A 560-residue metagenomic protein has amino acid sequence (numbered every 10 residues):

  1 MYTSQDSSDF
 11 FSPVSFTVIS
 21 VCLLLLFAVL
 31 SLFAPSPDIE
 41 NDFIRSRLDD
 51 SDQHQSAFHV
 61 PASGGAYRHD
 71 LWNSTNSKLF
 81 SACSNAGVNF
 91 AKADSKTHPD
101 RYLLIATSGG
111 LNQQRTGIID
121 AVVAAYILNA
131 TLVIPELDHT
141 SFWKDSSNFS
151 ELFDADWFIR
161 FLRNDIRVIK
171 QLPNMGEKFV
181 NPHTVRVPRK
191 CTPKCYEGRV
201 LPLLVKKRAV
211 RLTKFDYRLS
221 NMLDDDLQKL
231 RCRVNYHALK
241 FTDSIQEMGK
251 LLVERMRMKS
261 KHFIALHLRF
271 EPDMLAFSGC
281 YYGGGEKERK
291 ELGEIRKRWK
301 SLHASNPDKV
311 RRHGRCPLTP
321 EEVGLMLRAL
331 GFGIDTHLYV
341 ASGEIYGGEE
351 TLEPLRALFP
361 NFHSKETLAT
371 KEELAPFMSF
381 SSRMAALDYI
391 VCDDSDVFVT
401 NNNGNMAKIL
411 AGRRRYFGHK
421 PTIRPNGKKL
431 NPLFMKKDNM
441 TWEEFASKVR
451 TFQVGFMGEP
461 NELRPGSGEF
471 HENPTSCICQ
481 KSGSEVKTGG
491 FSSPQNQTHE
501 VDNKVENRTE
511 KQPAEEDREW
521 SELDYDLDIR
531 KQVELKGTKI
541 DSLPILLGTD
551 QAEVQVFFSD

Functional and structural regions predicted by a protein language model:
M1-D560: N-terminal targeting/anchoring "stem" of glycan-biosynthesis enzymes
